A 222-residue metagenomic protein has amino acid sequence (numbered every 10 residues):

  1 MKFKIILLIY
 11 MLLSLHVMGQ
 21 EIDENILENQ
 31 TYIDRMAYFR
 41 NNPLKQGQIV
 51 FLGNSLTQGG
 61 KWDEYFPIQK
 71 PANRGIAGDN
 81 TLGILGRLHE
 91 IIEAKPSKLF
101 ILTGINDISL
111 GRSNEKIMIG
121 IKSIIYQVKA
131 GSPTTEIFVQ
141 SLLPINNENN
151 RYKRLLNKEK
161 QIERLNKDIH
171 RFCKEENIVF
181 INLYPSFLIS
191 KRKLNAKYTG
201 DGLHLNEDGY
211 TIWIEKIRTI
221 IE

Functional and structural regions predicted by a protein language model:
M1-V50, W62, E222: N-terminal secretory targeting modules
D23-I26, I68-T81, S109, G202: Acidic/histidine-rich helix-loop elements that form or flank divalent-metal/phosphate-binding sites at the catalytic
F51-L52, T57-K70, T81-I119, F138 (+1 more regions): Oxyanion-hole/transition-state-stabilizing segment in secreted/luminal serine hydrolases and related acyltransferases
N73-R74, N106-N114, L155-L156, T199-L203: Second-shell loop/turn segments in exported
N114-I124, I162-L165: Charged helix-capping and loop-helix junction motifs
I125-K129: Surface-exposed amphipathic alpha-helices with a cationic face
S132-E136: A short helix->loop->beta-strand "cap" motif at the edges of active sites that frequently abuts
P144-E222: Catalytic His-Asp segment of secreted/periplasmic serine-dependent ester chemistry enzymes
